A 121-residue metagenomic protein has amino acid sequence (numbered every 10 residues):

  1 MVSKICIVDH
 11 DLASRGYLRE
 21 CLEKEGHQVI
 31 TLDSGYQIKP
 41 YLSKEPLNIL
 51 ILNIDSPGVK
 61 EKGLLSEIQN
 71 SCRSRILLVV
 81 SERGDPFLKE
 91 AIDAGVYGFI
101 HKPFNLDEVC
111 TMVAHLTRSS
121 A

Functional and structural regions predicted by a protein language model:
L12-I30: Two-component/phosphorelay signaling modules centered on CheY-like receiver
T31-I49: Acidic, metal-coordinating helix/loop segments flanking the phosphotransfer/catalytic sites of two-component signaling
N48-I68, G84: Conserved phosphotransfer microenvironments
G63, R83-G98: Alpha4 helix (beta4-alpha4-beta5 surface) of REC/receiver domains from two-component response regulators
R73-D85: A short, hydrophobic beta-strand element within the central beta-sheet of small alpha/beta folds
F104-V113: C-terminal output helix
A114-A121: The C-terminal output helix
